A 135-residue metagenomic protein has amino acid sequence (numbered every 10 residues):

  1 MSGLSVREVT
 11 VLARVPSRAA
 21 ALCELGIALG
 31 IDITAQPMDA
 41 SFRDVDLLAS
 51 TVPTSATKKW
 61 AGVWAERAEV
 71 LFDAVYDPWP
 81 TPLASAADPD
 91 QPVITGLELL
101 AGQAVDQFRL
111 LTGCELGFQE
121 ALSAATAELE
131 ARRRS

Functional and structural regions predicted by a protein language model:
M1, A19-L22, L83-A87: Hydrophobic packing residues within well-ordered alpha-helices of enzyme cores
M1-S2, D46-T51, L100-R109: Active-site-proximal catalytic alpha-helix in oxidoreductases
L4-L29: NAD(P)-binding Rossmann-fold cofactor-contacting core
R14, D39, S55, L99 (+1 more regions): Residue-level "edge-of-site" marker
I27-V93: Rossmann-like adenosine-cofactor binding region
A65-E128: Rossmann-fold NAD(P)-binding glycine/threonine-rich loop
E120, R132-S135: Aromatic-enriched
